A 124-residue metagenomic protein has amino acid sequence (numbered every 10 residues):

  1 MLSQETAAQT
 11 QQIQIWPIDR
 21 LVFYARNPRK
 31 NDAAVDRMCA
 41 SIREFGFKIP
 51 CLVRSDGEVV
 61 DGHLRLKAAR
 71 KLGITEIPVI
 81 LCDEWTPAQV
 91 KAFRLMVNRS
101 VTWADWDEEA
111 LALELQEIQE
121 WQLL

Functional and structural regions predicted by a protein language model:
M1-L124: Short, charged/polar connector segments at secondary-structure boundaries
